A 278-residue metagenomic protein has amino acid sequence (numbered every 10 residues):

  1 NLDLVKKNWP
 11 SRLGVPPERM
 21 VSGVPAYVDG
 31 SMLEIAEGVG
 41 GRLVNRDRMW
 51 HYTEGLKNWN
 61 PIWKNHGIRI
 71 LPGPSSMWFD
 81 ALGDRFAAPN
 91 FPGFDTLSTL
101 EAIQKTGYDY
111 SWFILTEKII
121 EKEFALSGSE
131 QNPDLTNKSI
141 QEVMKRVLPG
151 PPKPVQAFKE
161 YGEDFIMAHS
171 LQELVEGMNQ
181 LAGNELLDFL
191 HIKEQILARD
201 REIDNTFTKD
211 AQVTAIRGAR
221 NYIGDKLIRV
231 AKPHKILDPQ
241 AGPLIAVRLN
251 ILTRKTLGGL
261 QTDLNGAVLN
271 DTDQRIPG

Functional and structural regions predicted by a protein language model:
N1, A81-L82, A88-F91, T116-K118 (+3 more regions): Fold-independent oxyanion-binding glycine-rich loops and adjacent beta-strand/coil segments at enzyme active sites
N1-W59, G266: Glycine-rich loop(s) and the adjacent beta-strand/alpha-helix scaffold that form part
G23-P25, N65-I70, F91-P92, I103 (+2 more regions): Short Gly/Pro-enriched turn/cap motifs at secondary-structure boundaries
P25, P74-S75, Y108-W112, P243-I245 (+1 more regions): Structural beta-strand/beta-sheet cores of well-ordered domains, especially the beta-sheet scaffolds that support
V28, M32, S170-L174, D188-H191 (+1 more regions): General structural feature for long, well-ordered alpha-helical segments within catalytic domains of soluble enzymes
L33-I35, R42-N184: An anion/pyrophosphate-binding glycine-rich loop and adjacent beta-alpha core in soluble alpha-beta enzymes
L187-G278: A glycine-rich dinucleotide-binding beta-alpha-beta segment and adjacent secondary-structure elements that constitute
